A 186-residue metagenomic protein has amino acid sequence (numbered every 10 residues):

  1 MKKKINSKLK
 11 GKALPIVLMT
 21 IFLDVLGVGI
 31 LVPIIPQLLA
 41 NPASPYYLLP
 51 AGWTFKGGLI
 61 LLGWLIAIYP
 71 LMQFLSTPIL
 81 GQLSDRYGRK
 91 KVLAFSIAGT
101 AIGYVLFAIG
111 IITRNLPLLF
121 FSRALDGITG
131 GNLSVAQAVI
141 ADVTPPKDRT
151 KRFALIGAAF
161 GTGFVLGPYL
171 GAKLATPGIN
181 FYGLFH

Functional and structural regions predicted by a protein language model:
K10-P45: Pair of pore-lining "gating" transmembrane helices in MFS-fold secondary transporters
F22, G103, L116-G131: Hydrophobic core of transmembrane alpha-helices in multi-pass small-molecule transporters, especially MFS/SLC-type
L62-G81: Central cavity-lining transmembrane alpha-helices of secondary-active solute carriers, predominantly the Major
A98-T113: C-terminal ends and interior cores of transmembrane alpha-helices in multi-pass membrane transporters/permeases
G131-P145: Intracellular juxtamembrane helix-capping segments at the cytosolic ends of symmetry-related transmembrane helices
A159-H186: Helix-loop-helix hairpin linking two adjacent transmembrane segments in secondary transporters
